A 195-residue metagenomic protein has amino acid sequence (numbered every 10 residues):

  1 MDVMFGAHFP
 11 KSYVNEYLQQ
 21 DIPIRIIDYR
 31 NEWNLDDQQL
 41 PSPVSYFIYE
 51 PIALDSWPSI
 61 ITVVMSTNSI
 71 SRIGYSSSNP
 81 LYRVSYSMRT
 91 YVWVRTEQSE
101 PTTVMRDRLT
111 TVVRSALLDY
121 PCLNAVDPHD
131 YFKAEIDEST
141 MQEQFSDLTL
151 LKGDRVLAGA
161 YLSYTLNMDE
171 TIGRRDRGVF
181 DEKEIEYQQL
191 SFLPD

Functional and structural regions predicted by a protein language model:
M1-S77, N124-F132, V179, E186-D195: Small/polar-rich, solvent-exposed N-terminal microdomains that initiate assembly or binding
D2-F5, S12, S77-S85, V92-L123: Extracellular/virion structural assembly segments
Y29-T103, S139-A158, T171-D176: Short, solvent-exposed beta-alpha or beta-beta edge segments that form flexible loop/patches at the rim of ligand
V104-R175: Acidic-leaning, charged glycine-interspersed low-complexity segments
D169-Y187: Alpha-helical oligomerization segments
